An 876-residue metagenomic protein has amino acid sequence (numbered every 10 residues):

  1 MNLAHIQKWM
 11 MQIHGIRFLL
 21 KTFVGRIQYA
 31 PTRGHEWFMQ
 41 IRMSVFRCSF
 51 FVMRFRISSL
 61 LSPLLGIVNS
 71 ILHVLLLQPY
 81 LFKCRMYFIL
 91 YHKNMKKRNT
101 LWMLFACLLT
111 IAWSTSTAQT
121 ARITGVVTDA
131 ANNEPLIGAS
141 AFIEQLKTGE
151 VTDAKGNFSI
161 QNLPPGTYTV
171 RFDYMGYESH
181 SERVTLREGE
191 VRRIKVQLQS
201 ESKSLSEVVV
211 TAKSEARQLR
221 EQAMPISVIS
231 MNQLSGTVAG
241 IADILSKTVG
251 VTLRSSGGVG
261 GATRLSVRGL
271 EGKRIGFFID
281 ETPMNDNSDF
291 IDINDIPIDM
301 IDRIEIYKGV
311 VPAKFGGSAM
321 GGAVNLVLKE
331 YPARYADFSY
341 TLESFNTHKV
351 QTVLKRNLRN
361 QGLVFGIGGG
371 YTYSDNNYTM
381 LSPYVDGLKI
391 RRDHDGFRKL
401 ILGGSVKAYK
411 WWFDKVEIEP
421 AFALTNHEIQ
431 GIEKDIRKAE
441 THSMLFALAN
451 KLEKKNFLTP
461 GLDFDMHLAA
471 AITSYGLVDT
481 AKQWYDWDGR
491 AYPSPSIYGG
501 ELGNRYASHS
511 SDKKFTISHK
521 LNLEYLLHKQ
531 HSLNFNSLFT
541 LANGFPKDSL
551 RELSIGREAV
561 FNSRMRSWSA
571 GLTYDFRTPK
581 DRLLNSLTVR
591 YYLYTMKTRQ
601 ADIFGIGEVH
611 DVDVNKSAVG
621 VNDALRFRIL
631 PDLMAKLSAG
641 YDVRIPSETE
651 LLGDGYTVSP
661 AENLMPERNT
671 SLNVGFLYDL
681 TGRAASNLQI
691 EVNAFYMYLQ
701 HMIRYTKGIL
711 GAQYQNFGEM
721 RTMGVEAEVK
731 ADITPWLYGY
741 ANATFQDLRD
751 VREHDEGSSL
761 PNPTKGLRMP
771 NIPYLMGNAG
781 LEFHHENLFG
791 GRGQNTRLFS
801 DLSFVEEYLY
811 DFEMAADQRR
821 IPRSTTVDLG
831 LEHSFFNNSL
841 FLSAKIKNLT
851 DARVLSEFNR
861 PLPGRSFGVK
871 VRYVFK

Functional and structural regions predicted by a protein language model:
F50, I296-Y335: A beta-strand signature from Gram-negative outer-membrane beta-barrel systems, especially the internal plug domain
T128, N132, A139-E144, D173-Y177 (+3 more regions): Short, acidic, small-residue-rich periplasmic hinge/interaction motif at the N-terminus of Gram-negative outer-membrane
Q161, T282-K308: Short acidic/polar hinge/loop motifs at secondary-structure boundaries that mediate gating or recognition
I226, A242-P283: Extracytoplasmic beta-strand/coil segments of soluble accessory domains associated with Gram-negative outer-membrane
A333, T341, L358-A439: Periplasmic-side early beta-strands and strand-to-turn transitions of outer-membrane beta-barrels
K407-L424, S443-I606, H610-N622, R626-P631 (+3 more regions): Face-selective signature of the C-terminal outer-membrane beta-barrel domain
R628, K636-G640, P666-M723, T744 (+1 more regions): Membrane-embedded beta-barrel scaffold of Gram-negative outer-membrane proteins
Q689, A694-Y698, Q715-L809: Gram-negative outer-membrane beta-barrel transporters
